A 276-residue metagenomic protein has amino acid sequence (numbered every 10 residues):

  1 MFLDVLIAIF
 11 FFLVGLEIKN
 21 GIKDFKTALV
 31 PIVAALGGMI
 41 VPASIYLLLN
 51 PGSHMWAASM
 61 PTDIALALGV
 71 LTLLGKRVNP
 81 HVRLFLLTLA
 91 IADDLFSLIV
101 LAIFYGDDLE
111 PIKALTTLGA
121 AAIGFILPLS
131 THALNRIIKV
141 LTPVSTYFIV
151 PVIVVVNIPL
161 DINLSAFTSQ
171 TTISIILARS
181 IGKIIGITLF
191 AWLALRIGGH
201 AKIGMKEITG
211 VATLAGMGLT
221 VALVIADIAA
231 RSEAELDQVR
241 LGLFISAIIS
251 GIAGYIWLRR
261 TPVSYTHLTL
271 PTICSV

Functional and structural regions predicted by a protein language model:
M1-S264: Multi-pass alpha-helical transmembrane bundle typical of ion/small-solute transporters and intramembrane aspartyl
T266-T272: Conserved small/polar residues in nucleotide/adenosyl-binding loops
